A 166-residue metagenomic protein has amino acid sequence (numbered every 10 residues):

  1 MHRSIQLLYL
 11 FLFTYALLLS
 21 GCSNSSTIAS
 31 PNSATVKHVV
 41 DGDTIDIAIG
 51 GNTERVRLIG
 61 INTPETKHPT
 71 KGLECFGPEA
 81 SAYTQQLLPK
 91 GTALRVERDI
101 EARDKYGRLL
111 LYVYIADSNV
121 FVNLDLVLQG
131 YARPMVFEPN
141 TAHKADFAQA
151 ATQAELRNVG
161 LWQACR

Functional and structural regions predicted by a protein language model:
H2-F11, Y15-R166: Small beta-barrel nucleic-acid-binding modules, primarily SNase/OB-fold domains and secondarily Tudor-like barrels
